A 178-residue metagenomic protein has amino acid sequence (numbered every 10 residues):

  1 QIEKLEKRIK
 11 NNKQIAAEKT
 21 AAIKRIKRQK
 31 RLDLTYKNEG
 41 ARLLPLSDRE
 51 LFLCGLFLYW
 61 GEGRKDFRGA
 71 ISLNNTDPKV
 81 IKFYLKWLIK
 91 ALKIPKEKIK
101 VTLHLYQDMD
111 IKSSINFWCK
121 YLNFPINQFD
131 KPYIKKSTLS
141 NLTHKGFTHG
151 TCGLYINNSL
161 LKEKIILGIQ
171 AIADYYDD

Functional and structural regions predicted by a protein language model:
Q1-G55, Y59-D178: Domain-length accessory/inserted modules outside core catalytic folds
